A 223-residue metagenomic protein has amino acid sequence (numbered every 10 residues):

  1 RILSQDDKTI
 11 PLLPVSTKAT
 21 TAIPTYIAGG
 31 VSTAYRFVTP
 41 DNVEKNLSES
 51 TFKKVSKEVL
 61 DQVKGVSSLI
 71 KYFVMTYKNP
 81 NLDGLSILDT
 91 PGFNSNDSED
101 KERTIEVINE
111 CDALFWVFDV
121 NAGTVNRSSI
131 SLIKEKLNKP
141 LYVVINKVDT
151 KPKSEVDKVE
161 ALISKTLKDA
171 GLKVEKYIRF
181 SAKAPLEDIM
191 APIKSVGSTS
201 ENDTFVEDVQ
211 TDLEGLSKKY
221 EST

Functional and structural regions predicted by a protein language model:
R1-G215: Globular "head" domains of long coiled-coil molecular machines
